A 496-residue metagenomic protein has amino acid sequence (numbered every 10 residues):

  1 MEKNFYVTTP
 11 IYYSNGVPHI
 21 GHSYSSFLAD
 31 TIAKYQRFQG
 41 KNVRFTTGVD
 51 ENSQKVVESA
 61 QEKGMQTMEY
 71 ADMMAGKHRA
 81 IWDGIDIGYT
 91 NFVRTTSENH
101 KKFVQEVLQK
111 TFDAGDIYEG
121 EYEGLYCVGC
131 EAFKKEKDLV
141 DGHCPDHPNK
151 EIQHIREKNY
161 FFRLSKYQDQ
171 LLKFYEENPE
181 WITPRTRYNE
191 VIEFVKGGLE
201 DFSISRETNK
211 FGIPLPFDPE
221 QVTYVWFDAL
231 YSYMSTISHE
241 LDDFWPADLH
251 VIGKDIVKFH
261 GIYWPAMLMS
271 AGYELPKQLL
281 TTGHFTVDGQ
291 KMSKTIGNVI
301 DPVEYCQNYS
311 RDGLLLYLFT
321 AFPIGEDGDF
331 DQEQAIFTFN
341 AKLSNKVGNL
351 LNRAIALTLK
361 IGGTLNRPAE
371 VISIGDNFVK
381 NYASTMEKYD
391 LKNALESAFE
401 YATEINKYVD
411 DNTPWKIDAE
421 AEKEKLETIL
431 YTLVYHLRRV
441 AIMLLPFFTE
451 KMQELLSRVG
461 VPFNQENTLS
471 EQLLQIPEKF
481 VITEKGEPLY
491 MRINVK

Functional and structural regions predicted by a protein language model:
M1-N4, R44, G48, G120-L125 (+4 more regions): Basic, alpha-helical terminal appendages of large translation-related enzymes
M1-V17, T31-F202, H239, D243 (+3 more regions): Conserved, charged catalytic cores of large soluble enzymes
E2-T47, R94, N99-F103, Q153-K360 (+1 more regions): Structured secondary-structure scaffolds
V43, M68, K277, N345 (+4 more regions): Short, solvent-exposed positions on alpha-helices
A132-K134, F285-M292, A341, V371-K380 (+1 more regions): Short, mixed-charge aromatic SLiMs
F339, L343-K346, L350, V371-I374 (+3 more regions): Amphipathic alpha-helix face/heptad-repeat signature
V379-K392: Long, non-coiled-coil amphipathic alpha-helical linker/lever segments that couple catalytic cores to other domains
